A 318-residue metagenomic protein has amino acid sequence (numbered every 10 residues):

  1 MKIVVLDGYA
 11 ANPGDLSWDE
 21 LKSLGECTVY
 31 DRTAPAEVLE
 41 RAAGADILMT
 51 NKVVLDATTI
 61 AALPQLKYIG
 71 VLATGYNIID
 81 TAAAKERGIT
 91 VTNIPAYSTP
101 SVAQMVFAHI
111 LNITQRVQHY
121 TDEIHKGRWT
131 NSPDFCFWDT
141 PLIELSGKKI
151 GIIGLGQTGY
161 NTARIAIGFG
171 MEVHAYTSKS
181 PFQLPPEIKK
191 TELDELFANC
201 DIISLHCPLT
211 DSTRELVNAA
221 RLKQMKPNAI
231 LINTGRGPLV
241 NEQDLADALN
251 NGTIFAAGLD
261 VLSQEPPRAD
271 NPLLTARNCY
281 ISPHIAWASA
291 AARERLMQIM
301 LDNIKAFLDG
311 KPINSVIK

Functional and structural regions predicted by a protein language model:
M1-A45, H174: N-terminal glycine-/charge-rich "phosphate-binding" loop or analogous flexible N-terminal tail
D31, L72-A73, I89-P100, T177 (+1 more regions): Short beta->alpha connector loops at strand-helix junctions that form conserved, small/polar/Pro-enriched
L55-A61, H174, K179-P272: Rossmann-like adenosine-cofactor binding region
R87, P95-K149: Phosphate-binding beta-alpha-beta segment of Rossmann-like dinucleotide-binding domains, i.e., the NAD(P)
V91, E172, N228-K318: Rossmann-like dinucleotide-binding domain for NAD(H)/NADP(H)
T158: Hydrophobic/small residue at the entry helix of a nucleotide-binding pocket
